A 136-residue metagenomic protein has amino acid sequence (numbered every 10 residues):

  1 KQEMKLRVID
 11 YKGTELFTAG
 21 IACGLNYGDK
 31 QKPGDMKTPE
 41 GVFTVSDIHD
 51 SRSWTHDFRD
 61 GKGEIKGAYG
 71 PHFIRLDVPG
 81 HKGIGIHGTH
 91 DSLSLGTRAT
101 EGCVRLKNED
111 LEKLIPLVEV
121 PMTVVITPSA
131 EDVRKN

Functional and structural regions predicted by a protein language model:
K1-P33, E40, V125-N136: Intrinsically disordered, low-complexity, Pro/Ser/Thr/Asn/Gly/Ala-rich spacer/linker segments adjacent to signal
K32-D35, S51-N136: Exported/periplasmic cell-wall-interacting domains
F43-V45: Conserved hydrophobic positions within beta-strands
